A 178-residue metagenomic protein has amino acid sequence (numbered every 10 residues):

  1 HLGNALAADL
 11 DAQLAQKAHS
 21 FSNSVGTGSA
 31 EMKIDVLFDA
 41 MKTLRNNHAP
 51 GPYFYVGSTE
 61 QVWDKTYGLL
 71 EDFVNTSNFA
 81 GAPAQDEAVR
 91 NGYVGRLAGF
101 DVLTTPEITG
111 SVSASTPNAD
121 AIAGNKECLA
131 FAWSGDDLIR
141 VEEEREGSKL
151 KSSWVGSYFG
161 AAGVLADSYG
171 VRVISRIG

Functional and structural regions predicted by a protein language model:
H1-G26, R45-G57, V102, E143-V164: Long, contiguous amphipathic alpha-helices that act as assembly "spine/axial" helices in icosahedral shell and virion
D9, A15, G57, D64-K65 (+2 more regions): Functionally constrained cores in energy, signaling, and assembly domains
H19-V94: Extended, solvent-exposed, turn-rich assembly/linker loops in the middle of proteins
L69-G178: Sequence/fold signature of self-assembling virion shell proteins
